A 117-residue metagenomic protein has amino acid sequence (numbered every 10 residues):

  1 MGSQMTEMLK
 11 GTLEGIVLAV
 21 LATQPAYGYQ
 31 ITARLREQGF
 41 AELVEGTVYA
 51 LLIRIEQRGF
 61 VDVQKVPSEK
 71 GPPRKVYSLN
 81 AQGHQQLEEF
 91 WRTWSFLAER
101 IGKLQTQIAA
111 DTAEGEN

Functional and structural regions predicted by a protein language model:
M5-Y49: N-terminal helix-turn-helix DNA-binding core of bacterial DNA-binding proteins
F40, V66-S68: Short polar/acidic secondary-structure junctions
Y49-E56: Short, hydrophobic-biased segments on the C-terminal half of alpha helices that form "recognition helices"
G59: Glycine-centered, phosphate/nucleic-acid-interacting loop/turn motifs that mediate DNA/RNA or nucleotide
V63: Short beta-strand "wing" residues that participate in macromolecule-binding interfaces
E69, P73-W91: Basic, amphipathic "hinge/linker" alpha-helix immediately C-terminal to the N-terminal HTH DNA-binding motif
Q85-N117: Amphipathic alpha-helical dimerization/coiled-coil segments that flank or bridge DNA-binding/regulatory modules
